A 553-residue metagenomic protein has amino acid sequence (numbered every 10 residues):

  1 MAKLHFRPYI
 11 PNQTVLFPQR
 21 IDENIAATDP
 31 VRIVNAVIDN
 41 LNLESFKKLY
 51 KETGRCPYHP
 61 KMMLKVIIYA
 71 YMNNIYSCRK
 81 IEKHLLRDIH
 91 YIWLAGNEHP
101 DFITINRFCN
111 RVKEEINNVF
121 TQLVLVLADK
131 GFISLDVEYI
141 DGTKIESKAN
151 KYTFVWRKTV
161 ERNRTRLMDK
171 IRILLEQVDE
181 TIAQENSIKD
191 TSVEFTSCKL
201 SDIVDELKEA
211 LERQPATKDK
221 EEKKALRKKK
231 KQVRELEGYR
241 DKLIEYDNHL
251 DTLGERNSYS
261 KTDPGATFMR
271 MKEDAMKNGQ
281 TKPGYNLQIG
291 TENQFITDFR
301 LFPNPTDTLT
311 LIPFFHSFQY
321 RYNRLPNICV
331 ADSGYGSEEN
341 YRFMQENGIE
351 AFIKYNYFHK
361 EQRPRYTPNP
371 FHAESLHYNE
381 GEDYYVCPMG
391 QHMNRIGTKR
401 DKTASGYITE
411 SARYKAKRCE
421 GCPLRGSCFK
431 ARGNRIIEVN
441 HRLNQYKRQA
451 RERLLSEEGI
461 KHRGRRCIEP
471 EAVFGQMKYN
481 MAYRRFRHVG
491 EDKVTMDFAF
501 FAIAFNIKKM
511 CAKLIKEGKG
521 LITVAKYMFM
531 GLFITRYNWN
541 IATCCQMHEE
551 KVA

Functional and structural regions predicted by a protein language model:
M1-V31: Hydrophobic alpha-helical membrane-insertion signals
A2, T14, D39-L41, M62 (+3 more regions): Intrinsic-disorder/low-complexity peptide segments enriched for small residues
P8, C56, I67, N74-R87 (+1 more regions): Anion-binding and metal-coordination hotspots
A26-I68, H441: Basic, short loop/linker segments at the boundary and entry of helix-turn-helix/winged-helix-like folds
